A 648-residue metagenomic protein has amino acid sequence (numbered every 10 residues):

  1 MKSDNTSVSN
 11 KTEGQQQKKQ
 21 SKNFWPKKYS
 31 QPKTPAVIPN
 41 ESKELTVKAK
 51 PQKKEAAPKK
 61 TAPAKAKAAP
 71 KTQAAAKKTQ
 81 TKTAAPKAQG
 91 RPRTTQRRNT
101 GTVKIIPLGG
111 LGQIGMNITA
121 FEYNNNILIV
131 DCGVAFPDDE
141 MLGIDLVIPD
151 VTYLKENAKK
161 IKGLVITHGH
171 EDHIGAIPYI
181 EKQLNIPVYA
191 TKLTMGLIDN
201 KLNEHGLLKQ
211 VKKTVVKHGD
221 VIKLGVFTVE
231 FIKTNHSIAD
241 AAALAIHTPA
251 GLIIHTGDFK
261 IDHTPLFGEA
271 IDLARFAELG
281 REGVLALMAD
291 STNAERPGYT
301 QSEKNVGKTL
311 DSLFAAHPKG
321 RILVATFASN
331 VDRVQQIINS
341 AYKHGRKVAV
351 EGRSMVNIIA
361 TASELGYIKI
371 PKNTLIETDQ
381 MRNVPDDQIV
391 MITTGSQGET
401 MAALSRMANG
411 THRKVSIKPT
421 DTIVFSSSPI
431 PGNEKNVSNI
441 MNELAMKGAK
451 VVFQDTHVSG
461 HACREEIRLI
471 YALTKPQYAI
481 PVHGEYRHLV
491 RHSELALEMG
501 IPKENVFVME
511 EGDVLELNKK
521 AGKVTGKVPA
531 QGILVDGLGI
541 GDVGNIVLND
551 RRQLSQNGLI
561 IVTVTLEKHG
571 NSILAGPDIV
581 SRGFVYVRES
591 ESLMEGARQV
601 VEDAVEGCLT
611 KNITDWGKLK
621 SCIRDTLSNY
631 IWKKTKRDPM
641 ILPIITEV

Functional and structural regions predicted by a protein language model:
K2-G14, K18-K33, V37-E41, T46-A158 (+1 more regions): Zn-dependent metallo-beta-lactamase
K87-V165, H170-N383, A402-S416, K435-S438: His/Asp/Glu-rich metal-coordinating catalytic cores of metallo-dependent phosphodiesterases/hydrolases acting on
I105, K213-V215, A286-M288, I423 (+3 more regions): Conserved beta-strand scaffold positions in the cores of enzyme catalytic domains, especially in NTP/NDP-utilizing
L111, A135-L146, K160, H457 (+5 more regions): A glycine- and charged-residue-rich anion-binding loop/surface
P187, I480, L642-P643: Short glycine-rich phosphate-binding loop at a beta-alpha junction
L202, A496, I631: Conserved hydrophobic residues forming the short capping helix/wall of the S-adenosyl-L-methionine
R296-N612, K620: Hard-cation-handling environments
N612-V648: C-terminal tails and terminal domains of large nucleic-acid-associated and other macromolecular-machine proteins
